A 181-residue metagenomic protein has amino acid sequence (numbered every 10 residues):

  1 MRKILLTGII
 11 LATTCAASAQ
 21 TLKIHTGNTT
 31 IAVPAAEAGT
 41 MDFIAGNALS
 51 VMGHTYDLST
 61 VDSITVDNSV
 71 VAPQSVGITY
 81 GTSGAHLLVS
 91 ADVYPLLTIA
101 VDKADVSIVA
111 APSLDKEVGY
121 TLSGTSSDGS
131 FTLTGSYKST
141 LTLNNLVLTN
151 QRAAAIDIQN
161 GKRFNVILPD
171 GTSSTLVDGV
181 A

Functional and structural regions predicted by a protein language model:
I4-T13: Sec-dependent N-terminal signal peptides
A17-T21: Boundary at the C-terminal end of the N-terminal hydrophobic targeting segment
T29-V33, T55-L58, D128-F131, S173-T175: Short, surface-exposed beta-strand/loop "edge" segments at domain boundaries and coil↔beta transitions
P34-F43, D57-S69: Structured surface patches comprising rigid loops and adjacent beta-strands/short helices at the edges of well-ordered
V70-A181: A composition-driven surface/loop motif
